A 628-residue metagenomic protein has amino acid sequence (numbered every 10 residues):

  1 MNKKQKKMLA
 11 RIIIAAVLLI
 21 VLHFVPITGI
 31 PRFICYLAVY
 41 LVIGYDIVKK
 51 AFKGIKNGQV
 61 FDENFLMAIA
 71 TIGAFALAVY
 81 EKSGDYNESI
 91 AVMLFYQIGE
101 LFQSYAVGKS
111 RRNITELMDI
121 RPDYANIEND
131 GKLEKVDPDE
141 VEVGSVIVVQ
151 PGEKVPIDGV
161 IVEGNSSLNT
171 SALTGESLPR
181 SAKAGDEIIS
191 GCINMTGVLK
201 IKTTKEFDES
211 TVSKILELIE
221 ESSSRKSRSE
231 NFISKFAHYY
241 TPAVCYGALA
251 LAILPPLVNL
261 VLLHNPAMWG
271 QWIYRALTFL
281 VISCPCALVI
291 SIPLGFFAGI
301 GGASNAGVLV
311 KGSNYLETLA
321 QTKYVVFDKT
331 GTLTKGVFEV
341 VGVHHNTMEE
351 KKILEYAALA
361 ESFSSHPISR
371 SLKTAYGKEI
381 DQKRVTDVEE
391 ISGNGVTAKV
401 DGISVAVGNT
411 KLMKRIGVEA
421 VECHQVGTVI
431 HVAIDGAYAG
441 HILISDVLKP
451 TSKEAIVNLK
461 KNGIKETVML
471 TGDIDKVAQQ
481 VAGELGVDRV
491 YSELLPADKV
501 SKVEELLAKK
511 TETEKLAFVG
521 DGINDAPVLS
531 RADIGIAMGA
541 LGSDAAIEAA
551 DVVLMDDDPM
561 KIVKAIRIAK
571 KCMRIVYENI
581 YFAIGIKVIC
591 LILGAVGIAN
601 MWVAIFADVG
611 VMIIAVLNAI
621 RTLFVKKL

Functional and structural regions predicted by a protein language model:
M1-I14, I34, V48-F75, L216-A250 (+5 more regions): Soluble-to-membrane junctions at the N-terminal ends of transmembrane alpha-helices in multi-pass ion-transporting
N2-Y124, K235, P242, V343: Transmembrane helix-loop-helix hairpins at the membrane interface
G29-L37, V60-A68, E81-V92, F232 (+4 more regions): Membrane-water interface of transmembrane alpha-helices in multipass transporters/channels
F52-F61, Y105-E116, L294-S313, T622-L628: Juxtamembrane helix-loop transition segments at the membrane interface in multi-pass membrane proteins
F65-L66, A91-P151, A182, I380-K383 (+4 more regions): Juxtamembrane coupling segments of multi-pass membrane pumps/enzymes
E116-E209, N314-A357, K399-V400: Conserved cytosolic catalytic loops of P-type ATPases
V340-E466, D475, V487-V503: P-type ATPase nucleotide-binding
G402, T428, I434-E578, I586: Conserved ATP-binding TGD loop and adjacent catalytic N/P-domain core of P-type ATPases
